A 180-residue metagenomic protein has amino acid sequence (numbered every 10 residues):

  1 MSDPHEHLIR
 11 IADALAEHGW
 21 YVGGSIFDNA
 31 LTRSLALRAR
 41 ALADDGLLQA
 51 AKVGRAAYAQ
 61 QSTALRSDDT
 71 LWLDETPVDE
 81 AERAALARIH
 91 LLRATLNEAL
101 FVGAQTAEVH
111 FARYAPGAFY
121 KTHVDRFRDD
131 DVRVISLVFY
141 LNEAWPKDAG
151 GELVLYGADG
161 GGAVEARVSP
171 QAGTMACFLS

Functional and structural regions predicted by a protein language model:
M1-S136, Y140-M175: Fe(II)/2-oxoglutarate oxygenase catalytic core
